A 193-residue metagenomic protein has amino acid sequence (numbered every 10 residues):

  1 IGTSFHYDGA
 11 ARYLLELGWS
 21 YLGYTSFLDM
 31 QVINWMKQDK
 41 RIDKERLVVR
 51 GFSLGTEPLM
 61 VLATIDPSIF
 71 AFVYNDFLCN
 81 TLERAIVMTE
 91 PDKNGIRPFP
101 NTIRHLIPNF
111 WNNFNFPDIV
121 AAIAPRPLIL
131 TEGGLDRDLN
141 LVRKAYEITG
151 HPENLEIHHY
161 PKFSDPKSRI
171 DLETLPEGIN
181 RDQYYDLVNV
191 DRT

Functional and structural regions predicted by a protein language model:
I1-Q31, K37-Q38: Cap/lid segment of the alpha/beta-hydrolase catalytic domain
G2-S4, V61-L62, E83-V87: Short, solvent-exposed loop/turn and secondary-structure capping segments
D8-G9, Y13-L17, Y24, R46 (+4 more regions): Mobile cap/lid helix-loop segments that gate and shape the active-site cleft of serine hydrolases
R41-S53: Alpha/beta-hydrolase fold nucleophile elbow
R50-F52, F72-F77, T131, Y160: Generic beta-strand/beta-sheet core signal
T56-P67: Short glycine-enriched nucleophile-adjacent loop and the immediately C-terminal alpha-helix near the catalytic center
T131-N140: Conserved alpha/beta-hydrolase "acid-adjacent" motif
I148-T193: C-terminal catalytic histidine-bearing segment of alpha/beta-hydrolase fold enzymes
